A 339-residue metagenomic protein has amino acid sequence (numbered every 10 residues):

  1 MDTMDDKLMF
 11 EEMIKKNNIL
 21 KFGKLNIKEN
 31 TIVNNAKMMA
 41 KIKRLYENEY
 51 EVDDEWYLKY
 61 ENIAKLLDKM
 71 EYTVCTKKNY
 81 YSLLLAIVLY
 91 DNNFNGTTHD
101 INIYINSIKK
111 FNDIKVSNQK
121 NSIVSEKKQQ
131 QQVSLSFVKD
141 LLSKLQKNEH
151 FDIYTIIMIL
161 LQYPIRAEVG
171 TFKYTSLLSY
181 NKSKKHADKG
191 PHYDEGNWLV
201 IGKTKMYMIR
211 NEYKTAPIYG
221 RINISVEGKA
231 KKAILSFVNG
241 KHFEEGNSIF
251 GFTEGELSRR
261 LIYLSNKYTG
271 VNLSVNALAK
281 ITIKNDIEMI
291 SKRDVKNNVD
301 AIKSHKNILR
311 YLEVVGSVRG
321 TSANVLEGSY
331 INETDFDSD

Functional and structural regions predicted by a protein language model:
L20-I108, R260-L261, A277, I308-L309 (+2 more regions): Non-catalytic DNA-binding core/recognition domains of DNA-processing enzymes
I32, E168-K173: Alpha-helix N-cap/helix-start motif at helix boundaries, enriched for small hydrophobics
T97-K144: Flexible interdomain linker/hinge and immediately adjacent N-terminus of the catalytic tyrosine-recombinase domain
Q132-E168: Basic, Lys/Arg- and aromatic-enriched nucleic-acid-binding interface segment
F172-S225: Conserved tyrosine-mediated DNA breakage-rejoining catalytic core shared by Y-recombinases
T215-S291: Active-site/catalytic core of tyrosine-dependent DNA strand-transfer enzymes
S274-I287, S291, K296-N307, Y311-V318: C-terminal, well-structured subdomains that either form a transmembrane helix-short loop-helix hairpin in multi-pass
S304-I308, L312, S317-D339: Catalytic-site neighborhood detector that most strongly recognizes the C-terminal catalytic loop/helix of tyrosine
